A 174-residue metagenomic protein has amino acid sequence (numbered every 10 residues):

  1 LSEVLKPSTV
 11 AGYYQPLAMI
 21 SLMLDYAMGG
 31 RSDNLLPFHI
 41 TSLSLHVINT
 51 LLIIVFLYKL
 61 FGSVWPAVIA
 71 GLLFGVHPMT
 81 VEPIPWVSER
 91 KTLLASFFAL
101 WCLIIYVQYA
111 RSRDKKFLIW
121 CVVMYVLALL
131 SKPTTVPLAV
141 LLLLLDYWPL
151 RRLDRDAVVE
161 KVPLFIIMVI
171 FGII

Functional and structural regions predicted by a protein language model:
L1-I174: Polytopic membrane enzymes that build or remodel cell-surface glycoconjugates and lipids
